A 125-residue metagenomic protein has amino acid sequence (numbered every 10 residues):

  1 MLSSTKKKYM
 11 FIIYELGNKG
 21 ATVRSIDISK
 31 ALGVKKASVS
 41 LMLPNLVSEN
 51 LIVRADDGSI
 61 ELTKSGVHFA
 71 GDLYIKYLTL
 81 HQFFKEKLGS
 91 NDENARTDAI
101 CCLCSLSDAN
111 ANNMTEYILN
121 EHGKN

Functional and structural regions predicted by a protein language model:
M1-V34: N-terminal helix-turn-helix DNA-binding core of bacterial DNA-binding proteins
K30, V47-S48, E86: Alpha-helical residues within the helix-turn-helix
A37, E93: Key DNA-contact positions within bacterial/archaeal DNA-binding proteins
V47-A55: A short, conserved structural fragment
G58-K76: Basic, amphipathic "hinge/linker" alpha-helix immediately C-terminal to the N-terminal HTH DNA-binding motif
T97-N125: C-terminal regulatory/oligomerization modules of transcriptional regulators
